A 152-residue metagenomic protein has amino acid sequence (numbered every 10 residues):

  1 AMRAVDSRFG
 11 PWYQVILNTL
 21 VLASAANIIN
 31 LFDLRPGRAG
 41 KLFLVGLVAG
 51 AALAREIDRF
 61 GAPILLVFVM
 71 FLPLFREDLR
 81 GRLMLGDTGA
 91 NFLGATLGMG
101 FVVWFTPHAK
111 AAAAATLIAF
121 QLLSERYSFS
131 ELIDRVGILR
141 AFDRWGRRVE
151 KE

Functional and structural regions predicted by a protein language model:
A1-E131: "…together with the soluble PPM/PP2C metallo-phosphatase catalytic core" -> "…together with the soluble PPM/PP2C
L117-E152: Membrane-proximal soluble regions of multi-pass membrane proteins
